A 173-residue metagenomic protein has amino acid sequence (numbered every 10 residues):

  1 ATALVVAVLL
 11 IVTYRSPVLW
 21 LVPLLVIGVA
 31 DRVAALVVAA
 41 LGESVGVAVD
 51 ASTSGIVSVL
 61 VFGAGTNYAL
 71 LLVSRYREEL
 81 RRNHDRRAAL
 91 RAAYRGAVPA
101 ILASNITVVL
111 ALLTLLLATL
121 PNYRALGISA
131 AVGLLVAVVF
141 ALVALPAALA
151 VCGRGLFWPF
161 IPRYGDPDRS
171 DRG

Functional and structural regions predicted by a protein language model:
A1-G173: Membrane-embedded transmembrane helical bundles of large multi-pass transporters/channels
